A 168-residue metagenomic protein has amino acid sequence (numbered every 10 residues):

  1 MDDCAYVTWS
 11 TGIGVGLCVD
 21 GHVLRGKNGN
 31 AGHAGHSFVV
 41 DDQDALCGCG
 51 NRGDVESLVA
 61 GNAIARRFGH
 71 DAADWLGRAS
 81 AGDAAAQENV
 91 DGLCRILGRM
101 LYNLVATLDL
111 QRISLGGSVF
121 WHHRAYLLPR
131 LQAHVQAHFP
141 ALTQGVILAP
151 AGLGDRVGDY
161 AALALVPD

Functional and structural regions predicted by a protein language model:
M1, G12, A31-A34, G145: A structure-centric signal for secondary-structure junctions around beta-strands
D2-D3, V23, D41-C47, N51-D168: ATP-binding/phosphotransfer module of carbohydrate and carboxylate kinases, centering on a glycine-rich
Y6, I13-C18: Short beta-strand scaffold segments in enzyme catalytic cores
V7-T8, K27-N28: Short Gly/Pro-enriched turn/cap motifs at secondary-structure boundaries
S10-G12, V119-F120: Short glycine-rich anion-binding loops that position phosphate/pyrophosphate groups of nucleotides and phosphorylated
G16-D20, L24-G26, V39-V40: Short beta-strand-to-turn element immediately C-terminal to the catalytic PLP-Schiff-base lysine in fold type I
N30-D42: A short, polar/charged loop-to-alpha-helix boundary motif
